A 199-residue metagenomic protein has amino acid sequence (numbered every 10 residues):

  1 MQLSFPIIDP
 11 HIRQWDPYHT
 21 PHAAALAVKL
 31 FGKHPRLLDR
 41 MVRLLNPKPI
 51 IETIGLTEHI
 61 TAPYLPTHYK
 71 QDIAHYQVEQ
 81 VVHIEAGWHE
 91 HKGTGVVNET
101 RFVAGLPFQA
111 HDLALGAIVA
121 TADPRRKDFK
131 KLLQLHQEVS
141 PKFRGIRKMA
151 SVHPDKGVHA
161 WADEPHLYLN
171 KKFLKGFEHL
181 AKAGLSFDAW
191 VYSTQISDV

Functional and structural regions predicted by a protein language model:
M1-V199: Helix-coil boundary/capping segments in enzymes
